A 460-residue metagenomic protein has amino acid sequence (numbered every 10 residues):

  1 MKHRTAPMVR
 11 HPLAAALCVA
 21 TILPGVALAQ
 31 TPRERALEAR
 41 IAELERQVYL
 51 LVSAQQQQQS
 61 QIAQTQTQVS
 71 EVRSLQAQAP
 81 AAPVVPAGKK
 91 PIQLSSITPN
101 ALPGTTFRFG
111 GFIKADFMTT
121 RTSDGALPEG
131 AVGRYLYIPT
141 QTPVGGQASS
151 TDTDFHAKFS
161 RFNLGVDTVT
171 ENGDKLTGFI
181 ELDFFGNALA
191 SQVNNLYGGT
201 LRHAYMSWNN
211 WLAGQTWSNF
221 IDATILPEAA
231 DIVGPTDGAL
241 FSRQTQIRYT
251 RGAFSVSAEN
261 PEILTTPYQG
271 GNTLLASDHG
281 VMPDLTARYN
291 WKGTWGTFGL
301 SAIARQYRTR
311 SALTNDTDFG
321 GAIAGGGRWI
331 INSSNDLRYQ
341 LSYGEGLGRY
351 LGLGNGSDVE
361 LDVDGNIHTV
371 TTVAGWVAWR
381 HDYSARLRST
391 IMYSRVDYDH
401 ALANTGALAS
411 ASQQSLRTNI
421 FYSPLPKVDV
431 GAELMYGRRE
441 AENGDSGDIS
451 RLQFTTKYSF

Functional and structural regions predicted by a protein language model:
K2-L28: Gram-negative bacterial Sec-dependent N-terminal signal peptides
L28-P128: N-terminal periplasmic/intermembrane-space "pro-region" immediately following the signal or transit peptide
P86-A87, T151-D154, V193-G198, P235-F241 (+6 more regions): Replace "Gram-negative outer membrane beta-barrel proteins" with "bacterial and organellar outer membrane beta-barrel
L94-A131, P139-T265, V281-M282, T286-K292 (+4 more regions): Outer membrane beta-barrel
T120, F185-L189, S218-V233, E259-N272 (+5 more regions): Sequence/structural signature of outer-membrane beta-barrel proteins
K292-S410: Detector for outer-membrane/organellar transmembrane beta-barrel domains, recognizing the amphipathic beta-strand
L416-E433: C-terminal closing repeat unit and adjoining cap/tail of repeat-based domains
Y422-P424, D448-F460: Outer-membrane beta-barrel "beta-signal"
